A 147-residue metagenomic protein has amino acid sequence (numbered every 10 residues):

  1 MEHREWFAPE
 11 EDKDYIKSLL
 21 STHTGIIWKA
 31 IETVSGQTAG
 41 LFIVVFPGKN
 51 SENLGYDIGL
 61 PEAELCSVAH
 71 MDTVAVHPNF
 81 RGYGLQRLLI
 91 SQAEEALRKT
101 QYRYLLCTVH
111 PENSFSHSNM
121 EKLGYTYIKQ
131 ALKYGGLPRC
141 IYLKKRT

Functional and structural regions predicted by a protein language model:
E5-T33, I43: Active-site rim helix/loop that mediates acceptor-substrate recognition in acyltransferases
I31, G59-P61, M71-R81, V109-H110: A short, internal acetyl-CoA/4′-phosphopantetheine-binding micro-motif in the GNAT/acyltransferase core
Q37, I43-T73: Conserved acyl-donor/pantetheine-binding loop and adjacent beta-alpha core of acyl/acetyltransferases and related
P47, T108, E121-C140: Conserved catalytic-core motifs of GNAT/GCN5-like acyltransferases
V76, G82-E95, S118, K122: Conserved acetyl-CoA-binding loop-helix of GNAT-fold acetyltransferases
P78-R81, C107-H117, Y134-G136: Conserved beta-strand-loop-alpha-helix junction that forms the acyl-donor binding cleft
R87, K99, P111-K129: Conserved active-site alpha-helix within GNAT-family acetyltransferase domains
L97-V109: Conserved GNAT acetyl-CoA-binding A-motif
